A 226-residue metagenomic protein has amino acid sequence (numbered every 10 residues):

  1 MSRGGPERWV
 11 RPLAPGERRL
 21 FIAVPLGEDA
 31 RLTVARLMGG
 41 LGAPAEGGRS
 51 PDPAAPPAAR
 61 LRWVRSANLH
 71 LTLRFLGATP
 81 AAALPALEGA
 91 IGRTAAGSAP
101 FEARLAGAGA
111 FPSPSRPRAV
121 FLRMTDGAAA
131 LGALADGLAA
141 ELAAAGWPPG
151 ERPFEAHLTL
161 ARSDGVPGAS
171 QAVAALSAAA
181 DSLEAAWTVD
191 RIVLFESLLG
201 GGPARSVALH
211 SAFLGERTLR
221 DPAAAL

Functional and structural regions predicted by a protein language model:
M1-L226: Histidine-dependent nucleotide/RNA phosphoesterase domain, centered on the 2H-phosphoesterase fold with its duplicated
